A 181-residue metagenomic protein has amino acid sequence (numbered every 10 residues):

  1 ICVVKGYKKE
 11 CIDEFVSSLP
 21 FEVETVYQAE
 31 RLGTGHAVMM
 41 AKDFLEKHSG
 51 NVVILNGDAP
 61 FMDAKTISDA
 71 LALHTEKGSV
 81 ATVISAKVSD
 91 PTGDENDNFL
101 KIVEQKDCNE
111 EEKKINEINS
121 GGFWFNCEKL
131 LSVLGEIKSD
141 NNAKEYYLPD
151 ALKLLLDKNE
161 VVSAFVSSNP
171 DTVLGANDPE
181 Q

Functional and structural regions predicted by a protein language model:
I1-D69: Conserved N-terminal catalytic core of the sugar/cofactor nucleotidyltransferase
E10, M62-N142, P149, E160 (+1 more regions): Conserved core of the sugar-phosphate nucleotidyltransferase
S17, E46, T75-E76, D157: Residue-level signal for alpha-helix termini/capping positions
V23-T25, V162-A164, V173: Generic structural signal for residues in well-ordered beta-strands
V26-L32, A59, I137-N142, N169-L174: Glycine-rich "substrate-gating" loop/helix at the edge of Rossmann-like oxidoreductase active sites
E145-D150, P179: Conserved glycosyltransferase catalytic-site signature
K158, S168-Q181: Extended, small-residue-rich solenoid/repeat segments and analogous flexible loops that form exposed scaffolds
